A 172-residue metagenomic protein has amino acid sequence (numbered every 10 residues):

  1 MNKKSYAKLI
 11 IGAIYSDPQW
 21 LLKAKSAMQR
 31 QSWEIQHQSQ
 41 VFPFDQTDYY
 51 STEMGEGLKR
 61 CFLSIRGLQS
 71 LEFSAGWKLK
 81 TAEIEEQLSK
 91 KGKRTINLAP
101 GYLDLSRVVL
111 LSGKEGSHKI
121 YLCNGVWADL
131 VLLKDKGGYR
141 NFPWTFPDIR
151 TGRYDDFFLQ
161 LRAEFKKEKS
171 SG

Functional and structural regions predicted by a protein language model:
M1-G12, W20-A27, Q31-Y50, E56-F62 (+2 more regions): Long, contiguous binding/interaction regions
